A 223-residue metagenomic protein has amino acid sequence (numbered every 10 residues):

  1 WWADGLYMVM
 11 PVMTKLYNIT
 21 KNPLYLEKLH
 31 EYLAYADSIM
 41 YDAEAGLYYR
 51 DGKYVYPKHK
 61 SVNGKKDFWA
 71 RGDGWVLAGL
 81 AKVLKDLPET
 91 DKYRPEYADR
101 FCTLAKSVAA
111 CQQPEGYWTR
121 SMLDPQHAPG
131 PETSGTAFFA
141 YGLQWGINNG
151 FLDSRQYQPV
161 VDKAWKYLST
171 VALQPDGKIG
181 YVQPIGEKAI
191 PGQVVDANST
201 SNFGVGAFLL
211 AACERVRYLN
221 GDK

Functional and structural regions predicted by a protein language model:
W1, V12, L16-E27, L33 (+1 more regions): Active-site cleft segment of glycoside hydrolase catalytic domains centered on the general acid/base Glu
W2-N18, W69-K85, E132-N148, S201-V216: Well-ordered alpha-helical segments within folded domains of soluble proteins
L16-E27, V83-P95, G146-S154: Inter-helical turn/loop segments and adjacent helix faces that build the functional surface of alpha-helical bundle
P23-G52, A98-G116, V160-G177, L219: Long, well-ordered core segments of solenoidal/helical folds
Y48-R71: Acidic/Ser/Thr-rich, low-complexity mid-to-C-terminal regulatory regions of eukaryotic proteins
K66, D91-A98, P125-T136: Short, surface-exposed loop/turn motifs that are enriched in glycine and acidic residues and include a nearby proline
L77-L123: Oxyanion-binding "anion nests"
W118-T119, P125, G130-K223: CBM-like carbohydrate-recognition segments
